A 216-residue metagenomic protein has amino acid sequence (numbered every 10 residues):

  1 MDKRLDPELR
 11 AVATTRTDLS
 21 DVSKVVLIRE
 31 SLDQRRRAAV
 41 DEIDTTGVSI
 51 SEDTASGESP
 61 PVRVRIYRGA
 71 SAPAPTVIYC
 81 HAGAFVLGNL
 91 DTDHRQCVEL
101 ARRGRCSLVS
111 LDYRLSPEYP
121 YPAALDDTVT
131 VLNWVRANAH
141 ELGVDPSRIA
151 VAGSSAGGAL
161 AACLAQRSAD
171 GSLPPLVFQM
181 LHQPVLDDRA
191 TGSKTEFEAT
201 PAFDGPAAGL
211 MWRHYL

Functional and structural regions predicted by a protein language model:
M1-I66: A glycine/proline-hinged amphipathic helix-loop "lid/cap" segment that gates access to hydrophobic ligand pockets
A74-A84: Short beta-strand element of the alpha/beta-hydrolase
D91-L111, D126: Short amphipathic alpha-helix adjacent to the substrate-entry channel of hydrolases
D112-S116: Short beta-to-alpha linker loops that shape the active-site pocket of alpha/beta-hydrolase fold enzymes
R136-V151: Gly/Ser-rich "nucleophile elbow"/oxyanion-hole loop immediately N-terminal to the catalytic nucleophile in hydrolases
V151-G153, H182: Short beta-strand immediately N-terminal to the catalytic nucleophile in serine-hydrolase-like folds
G153, G157, A161: Gly/Ala-rich beta-loop-alpha elbow adjacent to hydrolase catalytic centers
Q166, D170-L216: Hydrolase active-site cap/lid region
